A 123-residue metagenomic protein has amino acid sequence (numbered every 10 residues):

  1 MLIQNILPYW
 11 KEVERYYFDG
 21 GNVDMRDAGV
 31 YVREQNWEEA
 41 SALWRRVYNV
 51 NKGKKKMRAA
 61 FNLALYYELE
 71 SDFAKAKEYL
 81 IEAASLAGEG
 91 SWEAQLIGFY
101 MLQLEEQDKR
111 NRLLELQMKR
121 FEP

Functional and structural regions predicted by a protein language model:
M1-A59, L63-S71, E82, L86-G90 (+1 more regions): C-terminal/domain-edge helix-coil "capping" segments
